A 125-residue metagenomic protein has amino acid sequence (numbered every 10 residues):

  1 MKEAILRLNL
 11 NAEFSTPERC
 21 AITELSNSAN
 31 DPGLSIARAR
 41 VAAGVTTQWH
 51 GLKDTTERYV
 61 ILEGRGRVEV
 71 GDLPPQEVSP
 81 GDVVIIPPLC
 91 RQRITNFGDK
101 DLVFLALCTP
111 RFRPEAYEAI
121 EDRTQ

Functional and structural regions predicted by a protein language model:
M1-L34, A116-Q125: A short, N-terminal "cap"/entry segment at the start of jelly-roll beta-barrel domains of the cupin/DSBH fold
A37-K53: Conserved short histidine dyad/triad with adjacent acidic residue
D54-G66, G71: Glycine- and acidic-residue-biased ligand/ion/polar-headgroup-sensing regions
R58, I85, K100-A116: A short hydrophobic beta-strand segment most commonly corresponding to one strand of the jelly-roll/cupin
D72-P88: Short acidic-glycine-tyrosine-enriched beta hairpin
N96-F97: Asparagine-centered strand-capping/turn motif at beta-strand->loop junctions
